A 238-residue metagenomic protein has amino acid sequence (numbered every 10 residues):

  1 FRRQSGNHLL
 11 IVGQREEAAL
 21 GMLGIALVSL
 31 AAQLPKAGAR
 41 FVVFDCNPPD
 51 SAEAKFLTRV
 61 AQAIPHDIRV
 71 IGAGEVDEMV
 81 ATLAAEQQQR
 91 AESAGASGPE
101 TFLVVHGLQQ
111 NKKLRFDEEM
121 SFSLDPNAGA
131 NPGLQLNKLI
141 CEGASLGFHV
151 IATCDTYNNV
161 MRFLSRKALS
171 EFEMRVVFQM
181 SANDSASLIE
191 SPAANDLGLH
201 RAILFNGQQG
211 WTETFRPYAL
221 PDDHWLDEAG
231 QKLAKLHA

Functional and structural regions predicted by a protein language model:
F1-E190, A194-L197, H224, A234-A238: P-loop NTPase catalytic phosphate-binding loop
N195-H237: Conserved AAA+ ATPase small/helical "lid" subdomain
